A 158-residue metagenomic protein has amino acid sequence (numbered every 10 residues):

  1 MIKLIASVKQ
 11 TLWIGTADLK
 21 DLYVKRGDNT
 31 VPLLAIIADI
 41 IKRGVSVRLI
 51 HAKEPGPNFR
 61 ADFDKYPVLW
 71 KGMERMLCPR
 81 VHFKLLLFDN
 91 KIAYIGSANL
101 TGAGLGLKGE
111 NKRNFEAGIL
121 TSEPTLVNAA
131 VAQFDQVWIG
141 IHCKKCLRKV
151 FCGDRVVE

Functional and structural regions predicted by a protein language model:
M1-W70: Primarily the HKD phosphodiesterase
Q10-W13, L85, I92: Structural motif
I50-A52, C78, F88, I95-G96 (+1 more regions): Generic beta-sheet signal
G56, F83-K84, T101-G102: Short gly/pro/ser/thr-enriched loop/turn and capping motifs at secondary-structure boundaries
D62-M73, R148-V157: Short, electropositive alpha-helical surface patch
M76-R80, K112: Short solvent-exposed loop/turn micro-motifs enriched in small/polar/acidic residues
K84-L87, A117-I119: Short beta-strand scaffold segments in enzyme catalytic cores
I92-E158: Signature of lipid phosphatidyltransferase scaffolds
